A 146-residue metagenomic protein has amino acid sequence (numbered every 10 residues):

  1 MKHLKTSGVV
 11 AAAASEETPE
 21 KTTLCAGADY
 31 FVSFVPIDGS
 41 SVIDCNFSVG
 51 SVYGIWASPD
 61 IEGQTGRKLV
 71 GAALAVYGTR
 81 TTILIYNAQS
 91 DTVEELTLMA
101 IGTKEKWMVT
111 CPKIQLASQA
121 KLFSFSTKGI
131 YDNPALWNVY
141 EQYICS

Functional and structural regions predicted by a protein language model:
M1-S146: IMPase-like, lithium-sensitive Mg2+-dependent phosphomonoesterase catalytic core
